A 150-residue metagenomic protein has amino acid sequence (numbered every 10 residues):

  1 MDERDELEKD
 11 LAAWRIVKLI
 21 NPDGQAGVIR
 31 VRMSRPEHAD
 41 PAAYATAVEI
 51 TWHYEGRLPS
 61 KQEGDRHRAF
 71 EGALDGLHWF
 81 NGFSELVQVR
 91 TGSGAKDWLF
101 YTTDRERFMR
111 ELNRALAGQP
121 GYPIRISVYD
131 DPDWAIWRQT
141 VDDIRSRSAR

Functional and structural regions predicted by a protein language model:
M1-A73, F80-E85, T103-E106, W137-S146: Charge-rich, low-complexity segments
A43-A47, S93-A95, G121: A general secondary-structure signal for short beta-strands and their flanking turns/coil in non-transmembrane regions
A73-F80, A115-Q119: Conserved short hydrophobic interaction patches
L86-G92: Short beta-strand
G94-T103: Short, well-ordered beta-strand segments in beta-rich or mixed alpha/beta enzyme and ligand-binding folds
E106-G121: Helical (often loop-to-helix) elements that flank the catalytic cores of nucleotide-handling enzymes
A117-R150: Conserved short beta-strand edge segments in small beta-sheet-based binding/regulatory domains
